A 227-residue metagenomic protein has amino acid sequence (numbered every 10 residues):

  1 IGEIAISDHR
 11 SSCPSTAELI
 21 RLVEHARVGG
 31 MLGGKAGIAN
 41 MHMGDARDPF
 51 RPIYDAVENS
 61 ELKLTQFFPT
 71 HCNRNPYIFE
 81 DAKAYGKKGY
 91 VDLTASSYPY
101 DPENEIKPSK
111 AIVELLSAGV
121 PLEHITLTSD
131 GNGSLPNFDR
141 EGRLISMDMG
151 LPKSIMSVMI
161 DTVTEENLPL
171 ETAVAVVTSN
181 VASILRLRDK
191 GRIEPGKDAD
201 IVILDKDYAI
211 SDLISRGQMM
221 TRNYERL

Functional and structural regions predicted by a protein language model:
I1-I4, L64: Acidic, His- and aromatic-enriched active-site or binding-groove loops in soluble protein domains that engage sugars
D8-F138, L144-I145: Active-site core of metal-dependent hydrolases
R51, S183, S211: Alpha-helical elements of the RecA-like P-loop NTPase motor core of helicases
Y100-D101, S179, D212: Short secondary-structure capping/turn micro-motifs that flank functional sites
S117-L204: His/Asp/Glu-enriched, well-ordered alpha-helical/loop segment that forms or immediately abuts the divalent-metal
R192-L227: C-terminal cap of metal-dependent C-N hydrolases
